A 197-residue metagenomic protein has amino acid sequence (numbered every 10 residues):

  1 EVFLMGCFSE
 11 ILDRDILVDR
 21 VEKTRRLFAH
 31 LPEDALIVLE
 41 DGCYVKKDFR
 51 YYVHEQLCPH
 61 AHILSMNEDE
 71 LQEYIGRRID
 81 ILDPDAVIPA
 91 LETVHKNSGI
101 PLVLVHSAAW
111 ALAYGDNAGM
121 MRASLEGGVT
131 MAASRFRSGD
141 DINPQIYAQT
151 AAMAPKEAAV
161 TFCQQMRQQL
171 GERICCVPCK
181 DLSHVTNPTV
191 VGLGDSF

Functional and structural regions predicted by a protein language model:
E1-S196: Ribokinase/PfkB-type carbohydrate-kinase core domain
